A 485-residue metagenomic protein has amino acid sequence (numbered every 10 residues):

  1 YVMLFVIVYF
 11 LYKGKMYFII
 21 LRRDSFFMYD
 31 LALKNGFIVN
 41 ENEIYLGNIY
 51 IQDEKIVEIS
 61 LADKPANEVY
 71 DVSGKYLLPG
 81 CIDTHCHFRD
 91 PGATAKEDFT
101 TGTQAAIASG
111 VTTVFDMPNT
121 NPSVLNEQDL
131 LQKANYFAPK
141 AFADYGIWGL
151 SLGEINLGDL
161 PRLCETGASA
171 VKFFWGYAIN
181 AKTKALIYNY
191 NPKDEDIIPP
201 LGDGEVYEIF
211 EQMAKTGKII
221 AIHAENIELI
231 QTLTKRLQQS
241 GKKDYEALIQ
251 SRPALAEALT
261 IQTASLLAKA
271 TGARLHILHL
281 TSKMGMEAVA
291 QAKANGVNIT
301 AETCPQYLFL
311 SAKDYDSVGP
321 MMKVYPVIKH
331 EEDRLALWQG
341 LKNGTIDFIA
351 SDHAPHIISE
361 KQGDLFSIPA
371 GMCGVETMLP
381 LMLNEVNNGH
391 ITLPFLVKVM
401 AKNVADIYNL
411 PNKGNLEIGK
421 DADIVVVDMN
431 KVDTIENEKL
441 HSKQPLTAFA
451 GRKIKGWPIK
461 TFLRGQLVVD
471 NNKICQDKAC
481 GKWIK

Functional and structural regions predicted by a protein language model:
M28-P79: Histidine-rich, glycine-flanked metal-binding segment
G36, D364-S367, I418-I484: C-terminal cap of metal-dependent C-N hydrolases
G36, E54, G74, H85 (+14 more regions): Divalent metal-coordination and catalytic microenvironments
V72-K140: Metal-associated gating/positioning segment near the N- to mid-region
H87-K96, F115-E127, I147-G158, Y177 (+3 more regions): Divalent metal-binding segments
Y136-L150: A glycine-rich helix N-cap at a beta->alpha junction
I155-F173, I179-I349: Histidine/acidic residue-rich metal-binding segments in metalloenzymes
K243-T263, L267-G272, M321, K342-I349 (+1 more regions): His/Asp/Glu-enriched, well-ordered alpha-helical/loop segment that forms or immediately abuts the divalent-metal
